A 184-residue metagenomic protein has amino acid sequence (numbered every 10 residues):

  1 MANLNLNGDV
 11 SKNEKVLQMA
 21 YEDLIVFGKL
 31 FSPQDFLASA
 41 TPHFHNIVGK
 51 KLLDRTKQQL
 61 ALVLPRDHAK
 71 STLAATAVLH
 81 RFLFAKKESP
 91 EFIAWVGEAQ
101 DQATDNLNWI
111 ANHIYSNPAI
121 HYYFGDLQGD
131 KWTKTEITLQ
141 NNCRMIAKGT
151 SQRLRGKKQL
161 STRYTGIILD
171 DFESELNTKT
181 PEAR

Functional and structural regions predicted by a protein language model:
M1-Q58: N-terminal accessory segments
K57-T76: Walker A/P-loop
Q59-A61, F92-A94, R144, G166: Residue-level preference for the first positions of well-ordered beta-strands
T72-K87: Walker A/P-loop NTP-binding motif
F84-K87, E91-A99: Walker A/P-loop NTP-binding active-site region of P-loop NTPases, recognizing the glycine-rich GxxxxGKT/S
A85, I110-P118, F172, L176: A generic secondary-structure signal for well-formed alpha-helical elements
V96-S151: Conserved nucleotide-state-sensing and coupling region of NTP-binding domains
T135-R184: Conserved RecA-like ASCE ATPase "motif II neighborhood" in helicase/translocase motors
